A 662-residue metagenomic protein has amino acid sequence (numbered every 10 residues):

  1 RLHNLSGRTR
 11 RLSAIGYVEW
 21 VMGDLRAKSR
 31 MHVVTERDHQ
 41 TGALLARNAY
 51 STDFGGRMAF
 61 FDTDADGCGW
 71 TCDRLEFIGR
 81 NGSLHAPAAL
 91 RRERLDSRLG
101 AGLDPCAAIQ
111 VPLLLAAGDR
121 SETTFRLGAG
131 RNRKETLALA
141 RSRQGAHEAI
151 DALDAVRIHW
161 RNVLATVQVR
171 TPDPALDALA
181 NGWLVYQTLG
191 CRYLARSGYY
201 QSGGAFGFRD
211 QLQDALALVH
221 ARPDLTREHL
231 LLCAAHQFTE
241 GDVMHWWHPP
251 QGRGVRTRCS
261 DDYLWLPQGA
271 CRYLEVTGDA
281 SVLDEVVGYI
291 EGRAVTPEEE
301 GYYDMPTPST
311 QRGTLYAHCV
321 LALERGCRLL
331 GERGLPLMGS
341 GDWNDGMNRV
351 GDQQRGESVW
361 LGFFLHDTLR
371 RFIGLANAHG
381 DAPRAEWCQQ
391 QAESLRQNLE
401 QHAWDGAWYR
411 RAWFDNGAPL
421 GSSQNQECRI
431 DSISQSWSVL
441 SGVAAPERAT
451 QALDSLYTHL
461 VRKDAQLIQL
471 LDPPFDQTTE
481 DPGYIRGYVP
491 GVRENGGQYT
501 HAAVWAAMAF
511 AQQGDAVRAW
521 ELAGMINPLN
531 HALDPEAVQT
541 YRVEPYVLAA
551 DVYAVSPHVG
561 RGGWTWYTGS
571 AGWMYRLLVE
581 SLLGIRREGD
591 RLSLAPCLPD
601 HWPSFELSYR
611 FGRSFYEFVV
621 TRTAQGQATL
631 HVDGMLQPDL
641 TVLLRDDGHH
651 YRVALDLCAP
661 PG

Functional and structural regions predicted by a protein language model:
R1-R92, K134-T166, R293-G301: Polysaccharide-binding surfaces and accessory modules of carbohydrate-active proteins
R10, L113-R131, L365-T368: Short Pro-Gly-centered flexible turn/kink motifs
Y17, K28, H32, M244-H245 (+3 more regions): Catalytic cores of carbohydrate-active enzymes
V33-A117, D173, D177-A180, L184 (+5 more regions): Trp/Gly-enriched beta-strand surface patches
D154-Q201, L225-E228, L232, R325 (+2 more regions): Low-complexity, Ser/Thr/Pro/Gly-enriched N-terminal "stalk/linker" regions
R170-G182, C233-A234, F238, L264-W265 (+6 more regions): Active-site acid/base region of carbohydrate-active enzymes
L218-G334, V359-G362, H366, A449 (+6 more regions): Aromatic-rich carbohydrate-recognition surfaces in CAZymes
T458-K463, D476, Y488-R493, M508-G662: Non-catalytic C-terminal accessory modules of carbohydrate-active enzymes
